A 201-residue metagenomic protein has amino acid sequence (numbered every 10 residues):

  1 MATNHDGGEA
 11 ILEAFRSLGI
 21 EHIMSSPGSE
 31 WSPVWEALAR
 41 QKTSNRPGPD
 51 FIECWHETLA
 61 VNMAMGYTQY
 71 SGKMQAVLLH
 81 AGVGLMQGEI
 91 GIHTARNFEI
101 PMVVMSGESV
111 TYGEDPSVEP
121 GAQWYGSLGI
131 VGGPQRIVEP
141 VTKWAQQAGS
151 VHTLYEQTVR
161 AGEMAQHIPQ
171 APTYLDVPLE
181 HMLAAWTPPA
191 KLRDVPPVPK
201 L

Functional and structural regions predicted by a protein language model:
M1-L201: N-terminal alpha/beta PP-like core and its mobile active-site loop of ThDP/TPP-dependent enzymes
